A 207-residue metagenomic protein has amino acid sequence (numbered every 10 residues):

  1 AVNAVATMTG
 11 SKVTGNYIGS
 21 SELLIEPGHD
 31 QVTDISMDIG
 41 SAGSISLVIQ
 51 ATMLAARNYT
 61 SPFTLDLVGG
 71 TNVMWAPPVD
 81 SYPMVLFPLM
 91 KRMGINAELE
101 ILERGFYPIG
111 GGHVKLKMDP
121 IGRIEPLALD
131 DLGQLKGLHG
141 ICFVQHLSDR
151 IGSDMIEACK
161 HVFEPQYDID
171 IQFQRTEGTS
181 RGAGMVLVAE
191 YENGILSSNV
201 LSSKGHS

Functional and structural regions predicted by a protein language model:
V2-E98, K115: A generic, well-ordered mixed alpha/beta core segment in the N-terminal half of proteins
K12-N16, P62-T64, N96-R104, F163-S180: Flexible, glycine/charged-enriched surface loops at secondary-structure junctions
Y17-G19, P108-G110, R181: A short, structural micro-pattern
S21-E22, H113, G182-V186: Short glycine-rich loop/turn motifs
I25-V32, M37-I45, N58, D66 (+2 more regions): Phosphate/diphosphate-binding glycine-rich loops and adjacent basic-rich segments that engage nucleotide
R92, P126, D131-S207: Conserved mixed alpha/beta catalytic, RNA-binding, or beta-rich assembly cores of soluble enzyme, regulatory
